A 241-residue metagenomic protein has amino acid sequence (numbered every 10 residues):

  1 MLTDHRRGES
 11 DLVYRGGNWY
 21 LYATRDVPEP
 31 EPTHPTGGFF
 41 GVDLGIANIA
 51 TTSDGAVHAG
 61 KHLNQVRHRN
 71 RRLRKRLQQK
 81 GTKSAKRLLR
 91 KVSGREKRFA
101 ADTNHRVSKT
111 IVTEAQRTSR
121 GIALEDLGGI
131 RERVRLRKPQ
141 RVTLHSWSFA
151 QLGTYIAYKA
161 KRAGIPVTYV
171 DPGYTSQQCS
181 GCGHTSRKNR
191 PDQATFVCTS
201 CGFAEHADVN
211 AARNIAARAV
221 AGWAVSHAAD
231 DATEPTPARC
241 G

Functional and structural regions predicted by a protein language model:
M1: Beta-strand/loop nucleic-acid-binding surfaces
D4-D11, T185-S186: Short small/polar-residue motifs
R7, Y14-G153, A224-G241: Substrate-contacting helices/loops that form the catalytic groove of nucleic-acid and nucleotide-polymer processing
V142-T143, W147-G241: Positively charged, low-complexity nucleic-acid-binding target-recognition regions
